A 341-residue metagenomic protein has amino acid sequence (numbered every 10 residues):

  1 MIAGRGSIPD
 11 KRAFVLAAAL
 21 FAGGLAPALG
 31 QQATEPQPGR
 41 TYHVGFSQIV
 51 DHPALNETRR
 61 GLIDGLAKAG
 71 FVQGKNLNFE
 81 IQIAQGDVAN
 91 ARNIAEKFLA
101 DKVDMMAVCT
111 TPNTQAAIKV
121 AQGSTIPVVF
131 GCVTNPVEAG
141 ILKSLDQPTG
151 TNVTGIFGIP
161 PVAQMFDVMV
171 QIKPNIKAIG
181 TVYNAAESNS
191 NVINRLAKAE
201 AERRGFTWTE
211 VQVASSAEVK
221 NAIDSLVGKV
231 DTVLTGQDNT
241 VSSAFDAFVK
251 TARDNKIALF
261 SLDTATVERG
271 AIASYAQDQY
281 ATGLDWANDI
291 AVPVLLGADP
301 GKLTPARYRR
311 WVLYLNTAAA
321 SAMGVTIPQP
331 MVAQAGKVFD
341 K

Functional and structural regions predicted by a protein language model:
I2-K341: Short hydrophobic alpha-helices and adjacent helix-cap/hinge residues
